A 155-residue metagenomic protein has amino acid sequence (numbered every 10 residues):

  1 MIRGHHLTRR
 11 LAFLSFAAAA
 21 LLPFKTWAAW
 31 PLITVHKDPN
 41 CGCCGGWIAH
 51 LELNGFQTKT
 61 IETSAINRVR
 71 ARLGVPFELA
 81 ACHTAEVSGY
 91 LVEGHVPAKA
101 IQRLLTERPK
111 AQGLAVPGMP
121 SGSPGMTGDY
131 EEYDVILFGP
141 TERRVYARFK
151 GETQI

Functional and structural regions predicted by a protein language model:
M1-L7, L11-L21: N-terminal secretory signal peptides
T26-A28: Boundary at the C-terminal end of the N-terminal hydrophobic targeting segment
P31-G46: Local sequence-structure signature of Cys/Sec-based thiol-disulfide redox active-site neighborhoods
L32-I33, F56-T58, S88-L91: Short active-site oxyanion
N40, W47, E62-A65, P97-I101: Stable alpha-helical elements in mature extracytoplasmic
H50-T60: Conserved helix-turn-beta segment immediately C-terminal to the redox Cys motif in thioredoxin-like folds
T58-V69, L79, V87: Thiol-based oxidoreductase modules, predominantly thioredoxin-like and allied folds used for disulfide exchange
R72-I155: Thiol/selenol-based redox catalytic cores and closely related redox-interacting motifs
